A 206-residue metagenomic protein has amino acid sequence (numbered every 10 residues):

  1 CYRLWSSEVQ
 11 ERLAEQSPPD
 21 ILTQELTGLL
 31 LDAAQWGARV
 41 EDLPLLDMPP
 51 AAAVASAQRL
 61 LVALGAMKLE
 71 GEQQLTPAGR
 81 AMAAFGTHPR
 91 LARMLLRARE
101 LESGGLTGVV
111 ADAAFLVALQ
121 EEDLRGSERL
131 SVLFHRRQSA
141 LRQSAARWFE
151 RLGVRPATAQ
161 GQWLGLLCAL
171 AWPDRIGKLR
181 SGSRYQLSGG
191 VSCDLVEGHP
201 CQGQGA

Functional and structural regions predicted by a protein language model:
R3-A206: Second RecA-like catalytic domain
